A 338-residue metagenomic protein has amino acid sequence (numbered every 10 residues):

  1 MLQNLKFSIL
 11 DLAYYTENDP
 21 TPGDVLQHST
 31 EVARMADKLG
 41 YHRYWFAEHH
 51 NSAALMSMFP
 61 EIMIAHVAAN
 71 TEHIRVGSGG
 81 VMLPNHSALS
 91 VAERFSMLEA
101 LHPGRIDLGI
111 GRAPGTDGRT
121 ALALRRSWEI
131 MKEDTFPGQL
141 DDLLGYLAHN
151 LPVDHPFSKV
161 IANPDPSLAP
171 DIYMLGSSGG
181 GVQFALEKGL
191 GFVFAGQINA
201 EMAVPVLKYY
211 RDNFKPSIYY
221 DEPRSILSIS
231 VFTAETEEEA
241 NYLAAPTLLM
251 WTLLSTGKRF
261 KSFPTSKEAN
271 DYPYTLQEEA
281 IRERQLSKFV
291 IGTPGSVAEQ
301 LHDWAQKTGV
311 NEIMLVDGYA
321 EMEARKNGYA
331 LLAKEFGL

Functional and structural regions predicted by a protein language model:
M1-T71: N-terminal beta1-alpha1-beta2 module of alpha/beta enzyme domains
L2-P20, P84-N150, F192: Flexible, glycine-rich active-site loops centered on histidine and acidic residues that chelate a metal or position
L2-Q3, D37, I64-E72, E99-R105 (+3 more regions): Acidic (Asp/Glu)-rich catalytic clusters
F7, A36, G40, E48 (+6 more regions): Conserved, mostly hydrophobic/aromatic
F7-D11, Y44-F46, V76-S78, I106-I110 (+4 more regions): Hydrophobic faces of well-ordered beta-strands that scaffold small-molecule active sites in alpha/beta enzyme cores
A13-Q27, V81-L89, P166-G176, A234 (+1 more regions): Active-site mouth loops of central-metabolism enzymes
I130-I161, M202-T308: An alpha-helical appendage that flanks or caps ligand/catalytic pockets
S178-L207: A conserved active-site cap/scaffold subdomain adjacent to cofactor or substrate pockets
